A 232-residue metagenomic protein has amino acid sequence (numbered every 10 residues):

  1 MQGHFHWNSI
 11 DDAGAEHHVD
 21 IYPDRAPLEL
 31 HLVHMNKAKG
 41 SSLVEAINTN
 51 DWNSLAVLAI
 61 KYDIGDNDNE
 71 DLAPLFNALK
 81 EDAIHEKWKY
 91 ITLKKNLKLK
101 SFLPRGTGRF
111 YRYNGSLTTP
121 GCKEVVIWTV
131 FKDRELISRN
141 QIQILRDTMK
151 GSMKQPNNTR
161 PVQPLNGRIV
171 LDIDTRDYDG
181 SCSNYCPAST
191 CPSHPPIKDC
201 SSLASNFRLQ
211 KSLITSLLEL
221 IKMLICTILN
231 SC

Functional and structural regions predicted by a protein language model:
M1-C232: Alpha-carbonic anhydrase
